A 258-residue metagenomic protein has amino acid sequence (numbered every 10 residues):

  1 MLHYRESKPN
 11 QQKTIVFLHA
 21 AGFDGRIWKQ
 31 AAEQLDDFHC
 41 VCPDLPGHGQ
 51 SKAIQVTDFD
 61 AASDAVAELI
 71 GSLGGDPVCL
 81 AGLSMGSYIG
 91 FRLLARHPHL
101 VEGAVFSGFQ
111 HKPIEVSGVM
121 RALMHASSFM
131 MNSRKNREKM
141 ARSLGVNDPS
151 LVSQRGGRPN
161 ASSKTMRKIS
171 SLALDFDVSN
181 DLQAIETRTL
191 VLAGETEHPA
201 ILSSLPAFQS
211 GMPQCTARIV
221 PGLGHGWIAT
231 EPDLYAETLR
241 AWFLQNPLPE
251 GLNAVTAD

Functional and structural regions predicted by a protein language model:
M1-V16, D36-H39, G74-D76, N160 (+2 more regions): Alpha/beta-hydrolase fold catalytic core
E6-K52: Conserved HGGG/HGGXW glycine-rich cap/lid loop of the alpha/beta-hydrolase fold
K29-Q30, H39-A81, E237: Active-site loop/oxyanion-hole signature of alpha/beta-hydrolase fold enzymes
G82-G86, G90: Gly/Ala-rich beta-loop-alpha elbow adjacent to hydrolase catalytic centers
F91-R96, V101-M131: Flexible "cap/lid" loop of the alpha/beta hydrolase fold
E115-S117, M131-Q183: Conserved alpha/beta-hydrolase catalytic His-Asp/Glu region
I185, V191-A193: Short beta-strand/loop motif that positions the catalytic acidic residue of the alpha/beta-hydrolase fold
C215-D258: Catalytic active-site module of serine/aspartate enzymes centered on a nucleophile-bearing elbow/loop
